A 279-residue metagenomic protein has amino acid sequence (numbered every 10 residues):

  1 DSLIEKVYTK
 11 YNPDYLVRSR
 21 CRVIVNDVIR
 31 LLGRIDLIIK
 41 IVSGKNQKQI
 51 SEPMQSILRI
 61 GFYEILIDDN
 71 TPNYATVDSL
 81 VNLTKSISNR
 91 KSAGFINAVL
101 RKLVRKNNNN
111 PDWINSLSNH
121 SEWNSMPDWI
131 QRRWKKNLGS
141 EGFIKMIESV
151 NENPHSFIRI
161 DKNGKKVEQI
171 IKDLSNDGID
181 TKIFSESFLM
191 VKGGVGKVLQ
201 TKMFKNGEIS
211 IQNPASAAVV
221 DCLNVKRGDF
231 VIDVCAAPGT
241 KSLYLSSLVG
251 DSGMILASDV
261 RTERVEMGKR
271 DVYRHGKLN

Functional and structural regions predicted by a protein language model:
D1-N279: S-adenosylmethionine
